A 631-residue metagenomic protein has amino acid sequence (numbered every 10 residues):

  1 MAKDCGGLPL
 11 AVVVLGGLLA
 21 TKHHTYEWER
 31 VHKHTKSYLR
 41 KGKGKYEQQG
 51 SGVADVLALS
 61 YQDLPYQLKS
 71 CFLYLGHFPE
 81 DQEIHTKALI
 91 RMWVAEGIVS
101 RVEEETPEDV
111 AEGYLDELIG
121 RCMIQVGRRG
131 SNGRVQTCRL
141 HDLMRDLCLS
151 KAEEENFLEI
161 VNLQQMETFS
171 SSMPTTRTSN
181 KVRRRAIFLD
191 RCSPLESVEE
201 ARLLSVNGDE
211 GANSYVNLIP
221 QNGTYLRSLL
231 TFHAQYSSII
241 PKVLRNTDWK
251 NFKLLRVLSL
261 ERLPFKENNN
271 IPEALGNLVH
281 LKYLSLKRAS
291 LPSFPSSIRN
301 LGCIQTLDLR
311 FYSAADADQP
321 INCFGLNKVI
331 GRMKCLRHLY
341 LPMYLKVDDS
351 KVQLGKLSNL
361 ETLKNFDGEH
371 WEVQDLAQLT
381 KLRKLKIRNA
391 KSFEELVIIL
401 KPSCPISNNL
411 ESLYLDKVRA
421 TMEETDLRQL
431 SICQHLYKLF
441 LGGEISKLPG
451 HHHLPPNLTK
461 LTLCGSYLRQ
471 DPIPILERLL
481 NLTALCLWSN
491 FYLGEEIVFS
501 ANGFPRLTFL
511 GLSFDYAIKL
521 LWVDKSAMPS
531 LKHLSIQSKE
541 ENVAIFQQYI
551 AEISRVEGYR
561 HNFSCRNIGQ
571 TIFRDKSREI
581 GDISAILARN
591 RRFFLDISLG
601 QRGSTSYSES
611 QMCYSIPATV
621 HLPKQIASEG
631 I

Functional and structural regions predicted by a protein language model:
M1: Short conserved motifs of the RecA-like P-loop NTPase core
C5-V14, K69: The conserved phosphate-sensing helix
L18-C71, G76-E267, P272-G276, R299 (+2 more regions): Surface-exposed helical/coil interface segments that assemble multiprotein signaling complexes
V161-R183, S297-L307, A315-K364, E372-K391 (+3 more regions): Cross-kingdom leucine-rich repeat
